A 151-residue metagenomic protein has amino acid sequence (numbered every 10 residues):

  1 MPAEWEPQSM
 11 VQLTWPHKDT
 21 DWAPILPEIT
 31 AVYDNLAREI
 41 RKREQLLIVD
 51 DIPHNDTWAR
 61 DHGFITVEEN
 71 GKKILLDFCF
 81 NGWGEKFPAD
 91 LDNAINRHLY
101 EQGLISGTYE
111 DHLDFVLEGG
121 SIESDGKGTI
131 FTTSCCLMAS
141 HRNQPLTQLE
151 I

Functional and structural regions predicted by a protein language model:
M1-I151: The feature marks the mature, well-folded catalytic cores of soluble enzymes
